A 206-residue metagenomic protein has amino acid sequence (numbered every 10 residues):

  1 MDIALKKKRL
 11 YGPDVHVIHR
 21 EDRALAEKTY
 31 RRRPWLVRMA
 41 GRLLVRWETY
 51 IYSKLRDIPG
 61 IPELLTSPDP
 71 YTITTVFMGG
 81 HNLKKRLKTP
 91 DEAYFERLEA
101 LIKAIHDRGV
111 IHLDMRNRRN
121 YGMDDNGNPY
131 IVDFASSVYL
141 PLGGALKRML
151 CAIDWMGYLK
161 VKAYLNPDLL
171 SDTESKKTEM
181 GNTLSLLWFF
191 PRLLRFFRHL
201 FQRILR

Functional and structural regions predicted by a protein language model:
D2-S53: ATP-binding glycine-rich loop module of kinase domains
V17, A24-K28, I61, T74 (+1 more regions): Short hydrophobic-acidic sequence motifs that mark active-site Asp/Glu residues
V17-I18, T66, V76-F77, G122-M123: Conserved hydrophobic "DFG−1" position in protein kinase catalytic cores
G41-R97: Conserved structural core of kinase catalytic domains
A100-A104: Conserved hydrophobic core/spine positions of the Hanks-type protein kinase catalytic domain
D107-M123: Catalytic-loop of the protein kinase fold
D124-R206: C-lobe/activation-segment region of protein kinase-like
